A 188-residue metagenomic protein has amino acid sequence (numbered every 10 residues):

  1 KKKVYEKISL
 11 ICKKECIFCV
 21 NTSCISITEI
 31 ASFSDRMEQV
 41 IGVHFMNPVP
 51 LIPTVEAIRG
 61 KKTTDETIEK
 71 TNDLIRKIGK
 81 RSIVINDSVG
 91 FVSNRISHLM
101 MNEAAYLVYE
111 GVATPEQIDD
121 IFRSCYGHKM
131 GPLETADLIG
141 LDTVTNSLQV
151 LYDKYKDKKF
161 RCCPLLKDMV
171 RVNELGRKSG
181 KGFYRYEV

Functional and structural regions predicted by a protein language model:
K1-I17: Rossmann-like NAD(P)-binding element
K7-I11, I30-F33, V150, K154: Alpha-helical structural signal in soluble globular domains
I17-D87, N94: Rossmann-fold dinucleotide-binding core
P50, L99-M100, H128: Alpha-helix N-cap/N′ positions at the starts of helices
E66-E69, R76-D87, Y109-E110, P115-V188: NAD(P)-dependent Rossmann-like dehydrogenase/reductase catalytic/cofactor-binding core
G90-I96, G111: Glycine-rich phosphate/pyrophosphate-binding loop and the adjoining helix
N102-Y109: Short glycine/serine- and small hydrophobic-enriched flexible loop segments
